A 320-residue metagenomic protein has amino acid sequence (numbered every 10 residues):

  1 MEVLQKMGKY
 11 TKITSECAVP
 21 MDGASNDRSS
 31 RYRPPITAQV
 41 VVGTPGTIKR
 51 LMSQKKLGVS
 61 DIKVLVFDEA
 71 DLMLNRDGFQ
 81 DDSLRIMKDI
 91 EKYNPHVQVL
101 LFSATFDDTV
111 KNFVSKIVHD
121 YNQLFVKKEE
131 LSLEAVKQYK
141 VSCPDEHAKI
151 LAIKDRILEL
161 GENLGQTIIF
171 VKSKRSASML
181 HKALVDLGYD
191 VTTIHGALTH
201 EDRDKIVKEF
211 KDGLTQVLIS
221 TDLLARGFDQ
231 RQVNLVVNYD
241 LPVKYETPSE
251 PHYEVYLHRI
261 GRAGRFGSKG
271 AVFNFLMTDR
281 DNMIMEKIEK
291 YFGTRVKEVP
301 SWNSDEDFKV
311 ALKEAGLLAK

Functional and structural regions predicted by a protein language model:
M1-S53, D61-V64, S178, K182-I194: Conserved nucleic-acid-binding Ia/Ib motif block in the N-terminal RecA-like helicase ATPase lobe
E2, G58-E129, I288: Post-DEXD/H (motif II) to motif III coupling segment of the RecA-like Helicase ATP-binding lobe
P35-L51, K208-R226: Conserved two-lobed SF2 helicase motor
V42-T44, D68, I169, I219 (+1 more regions): Hydrophobic beta-strand scaffold positions of dinucleotide-using enzymes
P45, D68-A70, S173, Q232 (+1 more regions): Walker B catalytic acidic pair
R85-M87, A135-L187: Conserved interdomain hinge at the start of the Helicase C-terminal
K92, H96, L158, E162-L164 (+7 more regions): Arginine-glycine-biased low-complexity disordered regions
F170-D212, D222: Conserved helicase/translocase motor-coupling segment
